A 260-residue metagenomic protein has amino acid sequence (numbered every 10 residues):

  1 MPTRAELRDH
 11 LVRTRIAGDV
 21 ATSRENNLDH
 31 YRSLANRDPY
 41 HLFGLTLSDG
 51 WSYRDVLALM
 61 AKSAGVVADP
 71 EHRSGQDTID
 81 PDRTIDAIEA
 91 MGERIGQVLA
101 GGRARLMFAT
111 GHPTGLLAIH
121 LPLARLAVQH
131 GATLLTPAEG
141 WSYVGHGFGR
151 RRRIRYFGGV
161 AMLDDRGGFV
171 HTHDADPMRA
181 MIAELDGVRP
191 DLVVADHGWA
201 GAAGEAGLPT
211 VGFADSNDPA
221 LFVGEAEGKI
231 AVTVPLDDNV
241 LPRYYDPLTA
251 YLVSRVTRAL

Functional and structural regions predicted by a protein language model:
M1-R105, T110, T114-P122, R255: Electropositive, gly/pro-rich neighborhoods at or near active sites that engage anionic ligands
M91-I95, M178-I182, L248: Generic hydrophobic alpha-helical segments
A100, V128, G204: Anion (oxyanion) recognition and catalysis
A109-H120, D196-G201, N217-P219: Gly/Ser/Thr-rich loops at beta-strand to alpha-helix junctions that form or flank small-molecule/cofactor-binding
I119-P177: Long, charge-dense
Q129-S142, A206-V223: Short, acidic/small-residue loops that bind anionic groups at enzyme active sites
A180-L208, G212-A214: Glycine-rich phosphate-binding loop
V188, V211-L260: C-terminal functional extensions of proteins
